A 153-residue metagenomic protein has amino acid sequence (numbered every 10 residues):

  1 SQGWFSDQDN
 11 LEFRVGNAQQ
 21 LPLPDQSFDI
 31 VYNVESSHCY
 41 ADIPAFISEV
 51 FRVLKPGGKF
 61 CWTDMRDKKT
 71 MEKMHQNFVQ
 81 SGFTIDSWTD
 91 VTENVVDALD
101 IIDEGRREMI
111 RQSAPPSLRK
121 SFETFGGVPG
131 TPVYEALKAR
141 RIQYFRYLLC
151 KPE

Functional and structural regions predicted by a protein language model:
S1: Conserved SAM-binding loop
S6-Q19: Conserved SAM-binding strand-loop segment of SAM-dependent methyltransferases
Q19-V31: A short acidic, Gly/Pro-enriched loop at the edge of an enzyme's catalytic core that lines a small-molecule cofactor
D29-I43, R66-K68: A short SAM/SAH-binding and catalytic strip from SAM-dependent methyltransferases
P44-K59: A short glycine-rich, Lys/Arg-flanked "PGG" loop and its adjoining helix->strand segment in the class I
K59-S81: Conserved class I S-adenosyl-L-methionine
F83-N94: Conserved S-adenosyl-L-methionine
T92-E153: Conserved Class I S-adenosyl-L-methionine
